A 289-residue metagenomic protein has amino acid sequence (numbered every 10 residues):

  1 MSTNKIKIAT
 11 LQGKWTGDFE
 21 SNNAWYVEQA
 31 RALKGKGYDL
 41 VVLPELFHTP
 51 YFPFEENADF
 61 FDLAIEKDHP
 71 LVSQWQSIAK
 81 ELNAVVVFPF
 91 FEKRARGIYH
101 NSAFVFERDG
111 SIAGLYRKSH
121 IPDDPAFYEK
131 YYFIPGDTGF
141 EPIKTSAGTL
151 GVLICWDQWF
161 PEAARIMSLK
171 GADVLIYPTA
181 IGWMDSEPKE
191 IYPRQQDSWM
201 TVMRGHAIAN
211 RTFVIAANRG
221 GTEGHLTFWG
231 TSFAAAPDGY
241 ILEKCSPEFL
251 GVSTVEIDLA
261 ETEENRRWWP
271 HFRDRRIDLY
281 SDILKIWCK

Functional and structural regions predicted by a protein language model:
T3-I8: Extreme N-terminal starter segment of soluble prokaryotic enzymes
Q12-G17: Short polar catalytic/cofactor-binding loops
F19, E28-D109, A113-L115, I181-G205 (+1 more regions): Cys-nucleophile CN-hydrolase/nitrilase-fold catalytic domain and related Cys-dependent amidase chemistry that acts on
S21-A30, F160-R165: Short, acidic/polar
A64-K67, R94-E187, I191-V202, E264-R273: Active-site catalytic loop in hydrolytic enzyme cores
A64-V87, C155-V252: CN hydrolase (nitrilase-like) catalytic-core segments centered on the catalytic cysteine and neighboring Lys/Glu
F88-F90, S102-V105, E141, S232-A234 (+1 more regions): Short beta-strand scaffold segments in enzyme catalytic cores
A260-K289: A short C-terminal boundary segment appended to hydrolase-like catalytic domains
